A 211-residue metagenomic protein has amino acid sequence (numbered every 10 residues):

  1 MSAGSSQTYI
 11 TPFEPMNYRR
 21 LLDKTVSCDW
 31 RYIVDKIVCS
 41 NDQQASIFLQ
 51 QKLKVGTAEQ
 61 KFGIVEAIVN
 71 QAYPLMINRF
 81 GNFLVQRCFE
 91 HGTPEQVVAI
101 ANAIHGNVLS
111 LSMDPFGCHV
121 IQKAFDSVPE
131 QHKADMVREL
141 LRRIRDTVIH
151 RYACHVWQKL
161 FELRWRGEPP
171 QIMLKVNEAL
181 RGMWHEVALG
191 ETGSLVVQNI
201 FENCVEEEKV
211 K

Functional and structural regions predicted by a protein language model:
M1-K211: Eukaryotic gene-expression regulator signature that favors modular helical reader/repeat domains and their
